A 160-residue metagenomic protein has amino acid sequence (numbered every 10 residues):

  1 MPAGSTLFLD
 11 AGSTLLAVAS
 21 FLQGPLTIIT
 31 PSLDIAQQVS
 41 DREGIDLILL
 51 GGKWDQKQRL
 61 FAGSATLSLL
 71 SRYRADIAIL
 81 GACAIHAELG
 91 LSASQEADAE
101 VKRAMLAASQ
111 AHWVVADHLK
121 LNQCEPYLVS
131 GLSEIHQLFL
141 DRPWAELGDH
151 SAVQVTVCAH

Functional and structural regions predicted by a protein language model:
M1-P2, V18-F21: Glycine-rich helix-loop-beta junction characteristic of Rossmann-like nucleotide cofactor-binding loops
M1-T6, D10-A11: Glycine/small-residue-rich loop that forms an oxyanion/phosphate-binding "nest" at active or ligand-binding sites
L9-D10, T30, L140: Short beta-strand scaffold positions
S13-L15: Gly/Ser/Thr-rich loops at beta-strand to alpha-helix junctions that form or flank small-molecule/cofactor-binding
F21-T27, E43-G44: Conserved S-adenosyl-L-methionine
L33-H160: Conserved phosphate- and dinucleotide-binding cores of soluble alpha/beta proteins, encompassing both enzyme active
